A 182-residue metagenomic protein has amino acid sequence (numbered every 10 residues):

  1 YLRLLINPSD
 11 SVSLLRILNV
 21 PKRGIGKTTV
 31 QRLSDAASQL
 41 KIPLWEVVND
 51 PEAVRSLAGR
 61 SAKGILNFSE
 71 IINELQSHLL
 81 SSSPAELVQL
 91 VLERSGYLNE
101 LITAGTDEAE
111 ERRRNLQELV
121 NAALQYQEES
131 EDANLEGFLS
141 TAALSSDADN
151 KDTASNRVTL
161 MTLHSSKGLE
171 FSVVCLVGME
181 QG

Functional and structural regions predicted by a protein language model:
Y1-G182: Conserved helicase C-terminal RecA-like lobe
